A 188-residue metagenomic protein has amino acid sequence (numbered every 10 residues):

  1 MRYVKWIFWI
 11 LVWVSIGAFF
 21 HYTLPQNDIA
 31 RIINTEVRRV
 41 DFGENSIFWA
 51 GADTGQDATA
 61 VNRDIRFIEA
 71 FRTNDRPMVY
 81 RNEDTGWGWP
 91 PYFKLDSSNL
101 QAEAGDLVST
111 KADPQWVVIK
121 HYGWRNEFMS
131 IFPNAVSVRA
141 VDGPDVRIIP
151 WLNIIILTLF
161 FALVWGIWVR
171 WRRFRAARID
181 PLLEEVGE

Functional and structural regions predicted by a protein language model:
M1-T35, I155, L163-W168: Hydrophobic secretory-pathway targeting helix
Y3-V4, D145-E188: Juxtamembrane interface at the cytosolic side of transmembrane helices
W6-W9, W13, W49, W87-W89 (+4 more regions): A residue-identity detector for tryptophan
D28-V108: Membrane-proximal low-complexity regions enriched in glycine and acidic/polar residues
R39, E44, N126, D145-I148: A broad, structure-centric signal for solvent-exposed, well-ordered loop/edge residues that line or flank functional
G51-A58, I131, L183-E188: A composition-biased, non-transmembrane "mature-region" signal
E103-P144: Extended, hydrophilic extramembrane loops/domains of integral membrane proteins
